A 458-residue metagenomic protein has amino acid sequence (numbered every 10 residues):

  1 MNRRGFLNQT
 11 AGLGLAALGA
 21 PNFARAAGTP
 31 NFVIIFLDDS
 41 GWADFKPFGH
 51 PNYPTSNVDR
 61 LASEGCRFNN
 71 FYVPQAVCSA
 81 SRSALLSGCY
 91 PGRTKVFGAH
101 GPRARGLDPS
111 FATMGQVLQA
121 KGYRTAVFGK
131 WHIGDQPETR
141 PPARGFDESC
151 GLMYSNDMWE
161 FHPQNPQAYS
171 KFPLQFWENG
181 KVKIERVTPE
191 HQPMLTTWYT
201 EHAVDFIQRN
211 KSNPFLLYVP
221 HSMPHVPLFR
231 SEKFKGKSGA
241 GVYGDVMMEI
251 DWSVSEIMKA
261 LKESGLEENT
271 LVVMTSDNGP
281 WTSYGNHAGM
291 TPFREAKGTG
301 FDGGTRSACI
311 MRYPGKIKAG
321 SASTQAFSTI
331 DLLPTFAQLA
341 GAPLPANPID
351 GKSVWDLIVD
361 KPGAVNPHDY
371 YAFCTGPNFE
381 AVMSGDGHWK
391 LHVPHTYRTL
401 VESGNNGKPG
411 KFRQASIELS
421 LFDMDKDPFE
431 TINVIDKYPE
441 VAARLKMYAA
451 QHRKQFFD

Functional and structural regions predicted by a protein language model:
N2-S420, K426-D458: Formylglycine-dependent sulfatase
